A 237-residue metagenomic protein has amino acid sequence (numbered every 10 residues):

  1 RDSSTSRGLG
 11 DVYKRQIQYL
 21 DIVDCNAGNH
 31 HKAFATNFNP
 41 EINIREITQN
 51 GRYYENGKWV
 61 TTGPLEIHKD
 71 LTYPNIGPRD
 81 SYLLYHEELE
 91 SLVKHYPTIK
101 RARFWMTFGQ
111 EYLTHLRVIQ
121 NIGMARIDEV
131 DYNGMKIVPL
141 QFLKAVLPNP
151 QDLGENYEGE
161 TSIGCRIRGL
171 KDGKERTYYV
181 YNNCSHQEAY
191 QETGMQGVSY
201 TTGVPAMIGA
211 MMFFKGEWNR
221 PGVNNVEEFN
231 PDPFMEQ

Functional and structural regions predicted by a protein language model:
D2-Y13: Single conserved hydrophobic/aromatic residue that forms the stacking wall/gate of nucleotide- or nucleobase-binding
K14-Q237: C-terminal catalytic/substrate-binding lobe primarily of soluble NAD(P)-dependent oxidoreductases
